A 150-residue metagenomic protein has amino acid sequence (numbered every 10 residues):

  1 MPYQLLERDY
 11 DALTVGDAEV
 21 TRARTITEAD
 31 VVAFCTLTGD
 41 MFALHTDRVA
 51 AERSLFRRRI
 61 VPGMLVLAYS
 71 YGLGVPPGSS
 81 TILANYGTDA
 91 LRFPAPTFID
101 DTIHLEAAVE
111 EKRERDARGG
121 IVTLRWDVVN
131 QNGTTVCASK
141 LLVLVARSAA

Functional and structural regions predicted by a protein language model:
M1-V15, F93, T97-T102, E106-A150: HotDog/MaoC-like acyl-thioester-processing domains
M1-Y86, A150: Hot-dog-fold acyl-thioester-processing enzymes
A84, D89, L105: Short beta-strand or tight-loop elements that sit immediately N-terminal to catalytic metal-binding acidic residues
